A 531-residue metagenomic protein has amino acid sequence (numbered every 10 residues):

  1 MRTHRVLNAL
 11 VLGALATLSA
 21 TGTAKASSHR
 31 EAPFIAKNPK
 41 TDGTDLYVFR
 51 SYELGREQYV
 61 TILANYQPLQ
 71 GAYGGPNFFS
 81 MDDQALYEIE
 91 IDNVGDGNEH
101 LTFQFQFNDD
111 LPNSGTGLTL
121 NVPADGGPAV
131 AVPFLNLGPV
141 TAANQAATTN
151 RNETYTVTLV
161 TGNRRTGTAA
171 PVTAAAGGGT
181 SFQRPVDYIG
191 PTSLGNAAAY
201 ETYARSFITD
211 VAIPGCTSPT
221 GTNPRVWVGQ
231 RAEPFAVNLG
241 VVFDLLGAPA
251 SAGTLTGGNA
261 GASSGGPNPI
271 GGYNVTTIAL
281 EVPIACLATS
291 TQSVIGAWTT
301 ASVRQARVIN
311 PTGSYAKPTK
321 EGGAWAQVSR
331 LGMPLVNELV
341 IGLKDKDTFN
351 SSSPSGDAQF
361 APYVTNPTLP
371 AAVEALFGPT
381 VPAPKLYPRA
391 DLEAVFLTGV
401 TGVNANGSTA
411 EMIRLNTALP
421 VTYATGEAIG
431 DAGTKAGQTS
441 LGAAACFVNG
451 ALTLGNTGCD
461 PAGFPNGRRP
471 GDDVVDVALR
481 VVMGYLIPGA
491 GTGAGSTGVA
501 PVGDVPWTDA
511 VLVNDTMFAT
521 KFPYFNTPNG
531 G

Functional and structural regions predicted by a protein language model:
M1-L10: Bacterial N-terminal signal peptides that target proteins for export
R2, T23-A24: Classical N-terminal targeting signals for secretion and organelle import
A9-S19: Bacterial N-terminal signal peptides
A24-G531: Surface-exposed extracytoplasmic segments
